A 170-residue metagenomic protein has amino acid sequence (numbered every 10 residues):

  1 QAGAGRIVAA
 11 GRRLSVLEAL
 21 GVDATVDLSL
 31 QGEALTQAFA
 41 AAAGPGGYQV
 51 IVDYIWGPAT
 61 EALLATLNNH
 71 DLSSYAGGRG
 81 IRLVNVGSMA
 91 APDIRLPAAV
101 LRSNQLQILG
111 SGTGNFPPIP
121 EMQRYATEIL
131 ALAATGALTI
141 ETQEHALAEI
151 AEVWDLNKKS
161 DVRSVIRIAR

Functional and structural regions predicted by a protein language model:
Q1-L30: Mid-domain Rossmann-like dinucleotide-binding core that forms the NAD(H)/NADP(H) cofactor-binding site
A4, L20, G78, L101-S103 (+1 more regions): Short, well-ordered coil/turn elements that cap or connect secondary structure elements
A10, V86, S111: The conserved SAM/SAH-binding core of class I Rossmann-like methyltransferase domains, concentrating on the hydrophobic
S15, A91, F116: Surface-exposed, flexible loop/turn segments at secondary-structure boundaries
V16-A19, A62, E152: Phosphate- and divalent-cation-binding pockets in alpha/beta enzyme and binding domains that engage nucleotide-derived
A24-L106: Glycine-rich cofactor phosphate-binding loops and adjacent beta1-alpha1 units of small-molecule cofactor enzyme domains
Q37-A40, G44-P45, I94-Q143: C-terminal substrate-binding/catalytic core of Rossmann-like NAD(P)-dependent dehydrogenases/reductases
D71-L72, P117-R170: C-terminal hydrophobic helical "lid"/dimerization subdomain of Rossmann-like NAD(P)H-dependent oxidoreductases
